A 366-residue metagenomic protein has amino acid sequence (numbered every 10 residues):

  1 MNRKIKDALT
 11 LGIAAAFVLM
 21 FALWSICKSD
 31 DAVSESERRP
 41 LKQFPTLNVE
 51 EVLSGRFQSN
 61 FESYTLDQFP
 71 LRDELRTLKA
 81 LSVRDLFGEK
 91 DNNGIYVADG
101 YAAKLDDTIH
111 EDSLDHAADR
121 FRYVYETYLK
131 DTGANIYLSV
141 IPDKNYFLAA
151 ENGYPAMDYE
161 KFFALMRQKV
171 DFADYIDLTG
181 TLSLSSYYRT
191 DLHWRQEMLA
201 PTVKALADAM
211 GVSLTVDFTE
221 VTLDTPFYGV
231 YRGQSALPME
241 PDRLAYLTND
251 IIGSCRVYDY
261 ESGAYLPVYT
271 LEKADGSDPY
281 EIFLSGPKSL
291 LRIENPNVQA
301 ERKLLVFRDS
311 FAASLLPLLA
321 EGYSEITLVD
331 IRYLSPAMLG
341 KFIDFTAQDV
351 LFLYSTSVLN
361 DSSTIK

Functional and structural regions predicted by a protein language model:
M1-K366: Extracellular glycan-modifying ectodomains
